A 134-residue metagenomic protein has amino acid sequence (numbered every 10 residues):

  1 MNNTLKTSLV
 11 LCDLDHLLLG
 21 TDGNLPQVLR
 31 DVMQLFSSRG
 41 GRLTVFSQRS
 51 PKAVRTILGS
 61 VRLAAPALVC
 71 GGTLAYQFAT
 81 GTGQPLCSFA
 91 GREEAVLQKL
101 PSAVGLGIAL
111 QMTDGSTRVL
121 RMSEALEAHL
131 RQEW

Functional and structural regions predicted by a protein language model:
N2-N3, L9, G59: Short loop/turn motifs at secondary-structure junctions and domain boundaries
N3-T4, L68: Short glycine/proline-enriched loop/turn "hinge" motifs that connect secondary-structure elements and lie
K6-G23: Asp-based phosphoryl-transfer active-site loop
N24-R131: Active-site phosphate-binding/coordination module
W134: Acidic, Gly/Pro-rich loop/turn segments at junctions of secondary structure
